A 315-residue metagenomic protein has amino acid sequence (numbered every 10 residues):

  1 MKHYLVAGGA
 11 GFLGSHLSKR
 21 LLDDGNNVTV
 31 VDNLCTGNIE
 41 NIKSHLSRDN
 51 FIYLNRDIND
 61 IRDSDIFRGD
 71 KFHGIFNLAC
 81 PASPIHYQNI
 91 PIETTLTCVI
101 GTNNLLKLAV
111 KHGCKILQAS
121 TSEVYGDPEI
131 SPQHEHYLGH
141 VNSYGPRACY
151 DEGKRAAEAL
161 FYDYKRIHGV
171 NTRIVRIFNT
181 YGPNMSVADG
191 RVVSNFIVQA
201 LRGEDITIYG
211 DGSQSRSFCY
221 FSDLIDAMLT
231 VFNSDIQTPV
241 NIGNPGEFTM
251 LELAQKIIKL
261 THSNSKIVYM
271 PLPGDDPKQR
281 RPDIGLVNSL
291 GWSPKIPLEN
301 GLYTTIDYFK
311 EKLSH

Functional and structural regions predicted by a protein language model:
M1-T180, S222, F232, Y303-T304 (+1 more regions): N-terminal Rossmann-like NAD(P)+-binding domain of SDR-like oxidoreductases, especially those catalyzing
Y4, L17, D57, N179 (+1 more regions): C-terminal substrate-binding subdomain of Rossmann-fold SDR/epimerase-dehydratase oxidoreductases
G37, R62, V187, F248 (+2 more regions): Residues that form or flank phosphate/diphosphate-binding pockets in enzymes that use nucleotide phosphates
Y87, G139-R147, T172-N184, V192-C219 (+1 more regions): A conserved pocket-lining segment of Rossmann-fold NAD(P)-dependent short-chain dehydrogenase/reductase
T102, E158, V193-S194, M250 (+2 more regions): A general structural signal for well-ordered alpha-helical segments in protein cores
C149, A157, D189, M250 (+1 more regions): Conserved donor sugar-nucleotide recognition element shared by glycan-biosynthetic enzymes
M185-S186, P277: Acidic pyrophosphate-coordinating catalytic loop
